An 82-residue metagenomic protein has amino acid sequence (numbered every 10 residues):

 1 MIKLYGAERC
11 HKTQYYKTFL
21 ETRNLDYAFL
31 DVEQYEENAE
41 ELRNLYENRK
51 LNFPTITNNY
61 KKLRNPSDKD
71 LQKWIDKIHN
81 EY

Functional and structural regions predicted by a protein language model:
M1-A28: Local sequence-structure signature of Cys/Sec-based thiol-disulfide redox active-site neighborhoods
E8, D31-Q34, Y60: Structured beta->alpha junctions
K12, N38, D70: Short phosphate-engaging motifs
D26-E40: Thiol-based oxidoreductase modules, predominantly thioredoxin-like and allied folds used for disulfide exchange
A39-E47, Q72-I78: Short amphipathic alpha-helix with an adjacent loop that forms part of the alpha/beta core around
Y46-I56: Structural micro-motif
N58-Y82: Non-catalytic, surface beta->alpha helical segment in thiol-disulfide oxidoreductase systems
